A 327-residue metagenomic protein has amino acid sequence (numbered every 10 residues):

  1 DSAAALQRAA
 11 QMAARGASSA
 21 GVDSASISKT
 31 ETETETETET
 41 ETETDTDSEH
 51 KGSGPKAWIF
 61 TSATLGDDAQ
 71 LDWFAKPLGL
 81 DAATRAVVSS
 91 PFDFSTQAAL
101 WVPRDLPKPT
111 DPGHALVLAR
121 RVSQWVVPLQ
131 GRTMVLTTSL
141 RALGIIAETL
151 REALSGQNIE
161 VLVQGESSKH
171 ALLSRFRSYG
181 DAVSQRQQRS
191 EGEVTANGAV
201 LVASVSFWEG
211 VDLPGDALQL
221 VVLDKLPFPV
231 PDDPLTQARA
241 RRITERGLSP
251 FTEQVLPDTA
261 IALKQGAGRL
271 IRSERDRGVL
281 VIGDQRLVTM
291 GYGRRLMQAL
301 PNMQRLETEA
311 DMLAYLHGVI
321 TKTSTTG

Functional and structural regions predicted by a protein language model:
D1-T32, T42-G327: ASCE RecA-like P-loop NTPase motor cores that couple ATP hydrolysis to mechanical translocation on nucleic acids
E35-E39: Intrinsically disordered, low-complexity repeat regions of secreted/extracellular protein precursors
